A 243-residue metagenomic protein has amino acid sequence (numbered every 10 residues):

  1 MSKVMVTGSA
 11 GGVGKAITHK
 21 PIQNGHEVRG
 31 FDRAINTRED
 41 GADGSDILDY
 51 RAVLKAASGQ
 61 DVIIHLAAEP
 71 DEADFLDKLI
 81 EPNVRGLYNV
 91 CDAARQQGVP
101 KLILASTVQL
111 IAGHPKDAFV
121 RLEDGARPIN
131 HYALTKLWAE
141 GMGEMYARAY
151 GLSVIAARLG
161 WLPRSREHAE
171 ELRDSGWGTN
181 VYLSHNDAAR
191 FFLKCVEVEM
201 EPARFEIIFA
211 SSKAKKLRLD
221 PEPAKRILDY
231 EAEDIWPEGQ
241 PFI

Functional and structural regions predicted by a protein language model:
V4-Q23: N-terminal Rossmann NAD(P)H-binding glycine-rich loop of SDR-like oxidoreductase domains
I47-P82: NAD(P)H-binding glycine-rich loop region in Rossmannoid oxidoreductase-like domains and their noncatalytic homologs
P82-L87, C91, I103, T135-K136 (+1 more regions): Short alpha-helix in the Rossmann-fold core of NAD(P)-dependent oxidoreductases
N89-I129: Conserved Rossmann-fold NAD(P)-dependent oxidoreductase catalytic core, especially the SDR/UDP-sugar
D124, H131-W138: Active-site helix of classical SDR
E140-S165: Conserved beta-loop-beta element that borders a ligand/cofactor-binding pocket
W161-H168, Y182-R204: Alpha-helical substrate-binding/gating segment
E170-L172, R204-E231: Conserved C-terminal active-site "lid" loop/helix of NAD(P)H-dependent oxidoreductases that clamps the redox cofactor
